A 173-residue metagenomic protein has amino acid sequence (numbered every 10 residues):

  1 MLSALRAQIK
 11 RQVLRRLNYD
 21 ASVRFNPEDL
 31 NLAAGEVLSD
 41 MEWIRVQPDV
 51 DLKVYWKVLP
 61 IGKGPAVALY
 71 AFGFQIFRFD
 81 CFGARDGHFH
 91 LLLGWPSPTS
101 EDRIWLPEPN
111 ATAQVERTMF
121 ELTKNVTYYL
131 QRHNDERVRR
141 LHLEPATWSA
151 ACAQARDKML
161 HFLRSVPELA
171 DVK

Functional and structural regions predicted by a protein language model:
M1-A21: Membrane-proximal basic amphipathic "stem/tether" segments
A4, N110-A113, R117-E121, A146 (+2 more regions): Alpha-helix boundary/N-cap detector
N18-E28, E136, L143: Small cysteine-rich, disulfide-bonded extracellular modules of the LU/uPAR three-finger superfamily and closely related
A21-Q47: Solvent-exposed, flexible loop/coil segments flanking beta-strands in beta-rich domains
V37-A84: Amphipathic, interaction-prone secondary-structure segments
Q75-R132: An exposed acidic His-Trp-rich patch
T127-K173: C-terminal charged interaction modules
